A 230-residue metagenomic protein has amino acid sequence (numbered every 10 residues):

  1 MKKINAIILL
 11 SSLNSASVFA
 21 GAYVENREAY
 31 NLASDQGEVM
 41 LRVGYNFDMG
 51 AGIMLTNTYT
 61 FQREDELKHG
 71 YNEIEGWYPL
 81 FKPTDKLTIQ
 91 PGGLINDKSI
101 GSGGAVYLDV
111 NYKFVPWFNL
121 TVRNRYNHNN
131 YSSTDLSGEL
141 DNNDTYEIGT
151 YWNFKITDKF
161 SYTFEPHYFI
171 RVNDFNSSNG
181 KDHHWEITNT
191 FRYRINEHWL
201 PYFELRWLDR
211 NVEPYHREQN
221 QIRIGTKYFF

Functional and structural regions predicted by a protein language model:
M1-Y23: Cleavable N-terminal export/targeting peptides
F19-Y71: Short glycine/proline- and aromatic-enriched beta-strand/turn motifs that initiate or cap beta-hairpins
A22-V24, D48-L55, F81-P91, P116-V122 (+2 more regions): Repeated loop/turn-to-beta-strand initiation elements of outer-membrane beta-barrel proteins
E28-S34, F47, N57-R63, L80 (+6 more regions): Transmembrane beta-strands of outer-membrane beta-barrel pores
D35-V39, V43, K68-I74, S102-V106 (+3 more regions): Residues that define the transmembrane beta-barrel architecture of outer-membrane proteins
R42-N46, W77-F81, D109-K113, N119-T121 (+3 more regions): Transmembrane beta-barrel domains of outer membrane proteins
D85-K86, G103-D174: Detector for outer-membrane/organellar transmembrane beta-barrel domains, recognizing the amphipathic beta-strand
Y193, R217-F230: Outer-membrane beta-barrel "beta-signal"
